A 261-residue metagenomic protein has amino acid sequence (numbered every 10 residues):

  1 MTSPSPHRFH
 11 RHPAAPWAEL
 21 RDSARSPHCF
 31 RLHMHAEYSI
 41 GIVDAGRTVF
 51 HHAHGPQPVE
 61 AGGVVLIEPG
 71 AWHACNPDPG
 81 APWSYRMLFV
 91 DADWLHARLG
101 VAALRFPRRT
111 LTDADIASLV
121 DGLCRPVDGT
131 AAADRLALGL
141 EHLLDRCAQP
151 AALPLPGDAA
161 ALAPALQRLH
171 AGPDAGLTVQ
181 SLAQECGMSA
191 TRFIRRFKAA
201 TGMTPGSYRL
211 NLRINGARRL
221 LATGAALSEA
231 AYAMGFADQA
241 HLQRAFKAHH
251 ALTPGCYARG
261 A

Functional and structural regions predicted by a protein language model:
S3-L104: N-terminal regulatory/effector-sensing and dimerization cores that precede helix-turn-helix DNA-binding domains
P4-R8, C29-R31, L104-P107, T130 (+3 more regions): Jelly-roll (double-stranded beta-helix
A102-A117, D121-C186, A199-N211: Short, Lys/Arg-enriched, Trp-marked, Pro/Gly-tolerant hinge/linker segments that flank
H170, A175-L212, A231-G260: Basic/polar phosphate-binding segments, predominantly the helix-turn-helix DNA-binding elements of transcriptional
A175, T223-A225: Flexible coil/turn residues that form the inter-helical turn or adjacent wing/linker of helix-turn-helix
R218: Short, amphipathic alpha-helical "recognition" segments used to contact nucleic acids or chromatin
